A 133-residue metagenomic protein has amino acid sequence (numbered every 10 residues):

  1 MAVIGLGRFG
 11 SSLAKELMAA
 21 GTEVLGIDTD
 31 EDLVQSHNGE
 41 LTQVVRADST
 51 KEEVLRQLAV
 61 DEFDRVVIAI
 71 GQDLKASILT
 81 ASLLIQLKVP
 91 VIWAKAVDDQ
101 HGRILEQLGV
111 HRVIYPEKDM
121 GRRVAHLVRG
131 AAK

Functional and structural regions predicted by a protein language model:
M1-K133: Cytosolic regulatory regions of ion transport systems
